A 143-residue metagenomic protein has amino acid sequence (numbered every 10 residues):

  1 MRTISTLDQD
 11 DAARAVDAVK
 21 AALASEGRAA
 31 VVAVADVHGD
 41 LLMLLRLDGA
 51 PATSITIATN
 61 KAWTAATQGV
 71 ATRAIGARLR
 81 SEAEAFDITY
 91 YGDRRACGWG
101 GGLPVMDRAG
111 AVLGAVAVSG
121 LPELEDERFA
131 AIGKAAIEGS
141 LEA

Functional and structural regions predicted by a protein language model:
M1-A143: Flexible, solvent-exposed loop/hinge segments and secondary-structure transition points
